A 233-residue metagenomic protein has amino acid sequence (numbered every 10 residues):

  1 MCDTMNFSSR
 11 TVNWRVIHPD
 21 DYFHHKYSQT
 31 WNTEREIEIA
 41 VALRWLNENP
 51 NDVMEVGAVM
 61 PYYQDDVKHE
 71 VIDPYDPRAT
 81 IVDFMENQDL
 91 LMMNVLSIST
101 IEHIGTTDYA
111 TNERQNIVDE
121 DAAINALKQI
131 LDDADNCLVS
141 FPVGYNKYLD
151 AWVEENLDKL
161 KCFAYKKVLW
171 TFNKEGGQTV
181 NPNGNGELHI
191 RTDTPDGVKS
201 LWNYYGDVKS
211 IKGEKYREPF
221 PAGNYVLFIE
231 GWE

Functional and structural regions predicted by a protein language model:
M1-N49: Class I SAM-dependent methyltransferase Rossmann-like catalytic core, especially the SAM/SAH-binding loop
Q29, H103-E233: S-adenosyl-L-methionine-dependent methyltransferase catalytic module, highlighting the catalytic core
E34, N49-P61: Conserved class I S-adenosyl-L-methionine
E36-A40, I98, D121, N125: A structural signal for well-ordered alpha-helical segments within the folded catalytic domains of diverse enzymes
A58-Y63, Y75-P77, I101-H103, V143-N146: Short, solvent-exposed loop/turn segments at secondary-structure junctions
P61-S97, D108-A123: Adenosine-cofactor binding site in Rossmann-like domains, unifying the SAM/SAH pocket of S-adenosylmethionine-dependent
